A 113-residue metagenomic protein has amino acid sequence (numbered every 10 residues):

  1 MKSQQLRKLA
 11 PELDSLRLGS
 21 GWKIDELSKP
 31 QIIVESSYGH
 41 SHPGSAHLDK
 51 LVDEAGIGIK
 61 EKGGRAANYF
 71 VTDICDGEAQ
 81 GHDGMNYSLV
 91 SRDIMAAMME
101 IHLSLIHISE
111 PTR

Functional and structural regions predicted by a protein language model:
M1-K29: N-terminal amphipathic/basic leader segments beginning at the initiator methionine
S3, E26-L27, G63-V71: Flexible, glycine/charged-enriched surface loops at secondary-structure junctions
E12-L18, R65-L105: Glycine-rich oxoanion-binding loops at beta->alpha junctions
S41-V52: Glycine- and acidic-residue-enriched helix-capping/strand-helix junction motifs
K50-G63: Active-site cofactor/substrate anionic-group-binding motifs, chiefly glycine- and Lys/Arg-rich phosphate-binding loops
S104-T112: Residue-level detector of conserved catalytic or cofactor/ligand-binding positions in enzyme active sites
